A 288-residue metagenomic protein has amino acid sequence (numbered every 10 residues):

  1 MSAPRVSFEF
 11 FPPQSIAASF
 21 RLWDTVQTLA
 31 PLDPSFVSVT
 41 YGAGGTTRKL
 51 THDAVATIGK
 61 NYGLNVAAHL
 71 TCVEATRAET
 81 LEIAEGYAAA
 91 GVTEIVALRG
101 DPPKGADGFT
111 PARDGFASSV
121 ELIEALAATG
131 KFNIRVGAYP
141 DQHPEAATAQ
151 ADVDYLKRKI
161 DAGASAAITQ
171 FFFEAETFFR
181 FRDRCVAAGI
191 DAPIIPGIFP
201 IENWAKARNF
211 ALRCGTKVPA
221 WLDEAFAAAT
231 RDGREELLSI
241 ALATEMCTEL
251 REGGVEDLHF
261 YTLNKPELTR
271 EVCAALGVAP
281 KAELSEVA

Functional and structural regions predicted by a protein language model:
S2-R5, D33-F36, Y62-V66, G91-T93 (+4 more regions): Short, well-ordered coil/turn segments that N-cap beta-strands
R5-W23, V66-A78, N133-A151, A227-A241: Active-site mouth loops of central-metabolism enzymes
E9, V37, Y87, K159 (+3 more regions): Conserved, mostly hydrophobic/aromatic
F10-P13, T40-G44, H69-A75, L98-D101 (+5 more regions): Active-site beta-loop-alpha junctions enriched in small/polar residues
A17, R113-Y139, A188-E245, L276-V287: Active-site pocket-lining/capping segments in soluble small-molecule metabolic enzymes
A17-F20, G45-I58, T76-E82, D101-L126 (+3 more regions): Active-site-adjacent beta->alpha loops and helix N-cap segments on the catalytic face of soluble alpha/beta enzymes
T25-T40, D161: Catalytic domains of carbohydrate-active enzymes, especially glycoside hydrolases
A125-I168, L238-E256: Active-site/ligand-binding-proximal alpha/beta "capping" segment
